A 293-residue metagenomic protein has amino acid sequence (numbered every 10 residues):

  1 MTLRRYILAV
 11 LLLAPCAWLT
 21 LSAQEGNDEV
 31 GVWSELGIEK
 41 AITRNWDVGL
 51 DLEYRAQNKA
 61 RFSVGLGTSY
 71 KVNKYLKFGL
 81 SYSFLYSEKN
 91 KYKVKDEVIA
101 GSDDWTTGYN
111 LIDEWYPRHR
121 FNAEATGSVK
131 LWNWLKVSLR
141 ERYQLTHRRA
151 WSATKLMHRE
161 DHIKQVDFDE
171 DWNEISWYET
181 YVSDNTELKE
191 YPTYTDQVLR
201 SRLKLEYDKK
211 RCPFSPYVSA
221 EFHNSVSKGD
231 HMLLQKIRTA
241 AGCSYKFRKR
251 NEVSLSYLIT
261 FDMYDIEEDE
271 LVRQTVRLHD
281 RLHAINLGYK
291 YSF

Functional and structural regions predicted by a protein language model:
M1-G26, F293: Bacterial Sec-dependent N-terminal signal peptides
L19-R44: Outer-membrane beta-barrel biogenesis signature
Q24-V32, L52-S63, V226-L234, R277-R281: Solvent-exposed loop/turn segments connecting transmembrane beta-strands in outer-membrane beta-barrel proteins
V30-L36, W46-V48, F62-L66, H119-A123 (+4 more regions): Hydrophobic, lipid-facing positions within transmembrane beta-strands of outer-membrane proteins
L36-K40, L66-Y70, L80, A123-G127 (+4 more regions): Residues on the lipid-exposed face of transmembrane beta-strands in outer-membrane beta-barrel proteins
R44-L50, Y75-L80, N133-V137, R211-S215 (+1 more regions): Repeated loop/turn-to-beta-strand initiation elements of outer-membrane beta-barrel proteins
A60-R61, K77-S176, Y181-D184, Y194 (+1 more regions): Outer-membrane beta-barrel translocator/channel fold
V218, D230, L234-F293: Predominantly the C-terminal beta-signal and adjacent terminal strand-loop region of outer-membrane beta-barrel
